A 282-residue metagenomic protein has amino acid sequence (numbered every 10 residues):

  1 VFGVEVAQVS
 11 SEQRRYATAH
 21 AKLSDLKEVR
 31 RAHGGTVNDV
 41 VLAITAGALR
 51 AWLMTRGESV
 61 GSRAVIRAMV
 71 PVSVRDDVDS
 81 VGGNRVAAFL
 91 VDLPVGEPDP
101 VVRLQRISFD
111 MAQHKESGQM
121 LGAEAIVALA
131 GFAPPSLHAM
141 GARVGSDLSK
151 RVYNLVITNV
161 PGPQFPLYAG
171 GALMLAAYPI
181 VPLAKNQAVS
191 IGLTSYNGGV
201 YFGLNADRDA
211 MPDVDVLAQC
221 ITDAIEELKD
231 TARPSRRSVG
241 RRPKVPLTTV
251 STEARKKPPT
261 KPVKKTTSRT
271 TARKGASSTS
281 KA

Functional and structural regions predicted by a protein language model:
V1-Q187, I191-T222, E226-A282: Soluble acyl-CoA-dependent acyltransferase catalytic core bearing the H(X)4D motif
